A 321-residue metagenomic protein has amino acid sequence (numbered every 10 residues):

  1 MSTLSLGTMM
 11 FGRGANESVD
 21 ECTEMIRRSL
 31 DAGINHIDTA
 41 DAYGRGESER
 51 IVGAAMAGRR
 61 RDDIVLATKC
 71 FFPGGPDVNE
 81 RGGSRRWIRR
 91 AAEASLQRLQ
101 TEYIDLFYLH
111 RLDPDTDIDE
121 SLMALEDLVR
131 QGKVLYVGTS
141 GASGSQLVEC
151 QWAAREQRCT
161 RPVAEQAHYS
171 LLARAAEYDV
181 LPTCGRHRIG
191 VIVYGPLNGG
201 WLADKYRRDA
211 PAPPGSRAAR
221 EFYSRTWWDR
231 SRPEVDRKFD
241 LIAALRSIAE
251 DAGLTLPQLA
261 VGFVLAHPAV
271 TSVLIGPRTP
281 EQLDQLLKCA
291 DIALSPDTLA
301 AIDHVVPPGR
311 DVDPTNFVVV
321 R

Functional and structural regions predicted by a protein language model:
M1-I64: N-terminal binding-site loop/beta-alpha segment at the start of enzyme catalytic domains that lines or forms
M1-L4, G33-N35, R60-I64, T101-D105 (+5 more regions): Short, well-ordered coil/turn segments that N-cap beta-strands
L6, C22, I37, V52 (+12 more regions): Conserved, mostly hydrophobic/aromatic
M9, A40-A42, K69-P73, L109-L112 (+4 more regions): Active-site beta-loop-alpha junctions enriched in small/polar residues
G14, R27, G75-D179, G190: Glycine/proline-rich, positively charged, aromatic-decorated active-site loop/lid region on the catalytic face
R59-G83: Structural motif corresponding to the early beta-alpha repeats
A176-R220, T255: Aromatic-lined glycan-binding groove of carbohydrate-active enzymes
A210-D251, A266-T271, P280, D284-R321: Terminal-tail/helix-coil boundary detector
